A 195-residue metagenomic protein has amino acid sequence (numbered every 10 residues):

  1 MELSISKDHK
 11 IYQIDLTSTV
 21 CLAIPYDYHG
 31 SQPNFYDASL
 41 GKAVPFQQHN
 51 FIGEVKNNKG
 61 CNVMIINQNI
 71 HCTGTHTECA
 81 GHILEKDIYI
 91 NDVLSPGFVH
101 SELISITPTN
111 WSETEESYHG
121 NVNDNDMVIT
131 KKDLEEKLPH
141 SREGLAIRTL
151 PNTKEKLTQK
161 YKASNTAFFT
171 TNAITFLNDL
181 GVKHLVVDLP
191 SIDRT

Functional and structural regions predicted by a protein language model:
M1-T195: Active-/binding-site microenvironments in catalytic and ligand-binding cores
